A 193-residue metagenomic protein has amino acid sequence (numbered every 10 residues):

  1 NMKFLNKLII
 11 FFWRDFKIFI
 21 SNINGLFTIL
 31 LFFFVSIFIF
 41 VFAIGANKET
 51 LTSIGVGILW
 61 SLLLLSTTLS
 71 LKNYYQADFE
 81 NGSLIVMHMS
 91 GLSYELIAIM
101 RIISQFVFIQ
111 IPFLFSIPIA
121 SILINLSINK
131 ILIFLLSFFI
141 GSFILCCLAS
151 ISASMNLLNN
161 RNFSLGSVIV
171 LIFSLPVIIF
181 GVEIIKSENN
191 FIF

Functional and structural regions predicted by a protein language model:
M2-I29: Aromatic- and glycine-rich beta-strand/loop motifs that create alpha-glucan
F19, T68-H88: Transmembrane helix boundary and interhelical loop/hinge segments in multi-pass membrane proteins
I23-G45, I58-L65, V168-F180: Hydrophobic alpha-helical transmembrane segments of multi-pass membrane transport/permease proteins
A43-T50, I54, P118-F139, I185-F193: Membrane-interfacial helix-loop-helix connectors in multipass membrane proteins
Y94-S121: Selective transmembrane-helix segments that form parts of the transport pathway or gating/packing helices in multipass
I140-L171: A structural motif at transmembrane helix-loop-helix junctions in multipass membrane proteins
L148-A153, L175-E188: Transmembrane alpha-helical segments of integral membrane proteins
